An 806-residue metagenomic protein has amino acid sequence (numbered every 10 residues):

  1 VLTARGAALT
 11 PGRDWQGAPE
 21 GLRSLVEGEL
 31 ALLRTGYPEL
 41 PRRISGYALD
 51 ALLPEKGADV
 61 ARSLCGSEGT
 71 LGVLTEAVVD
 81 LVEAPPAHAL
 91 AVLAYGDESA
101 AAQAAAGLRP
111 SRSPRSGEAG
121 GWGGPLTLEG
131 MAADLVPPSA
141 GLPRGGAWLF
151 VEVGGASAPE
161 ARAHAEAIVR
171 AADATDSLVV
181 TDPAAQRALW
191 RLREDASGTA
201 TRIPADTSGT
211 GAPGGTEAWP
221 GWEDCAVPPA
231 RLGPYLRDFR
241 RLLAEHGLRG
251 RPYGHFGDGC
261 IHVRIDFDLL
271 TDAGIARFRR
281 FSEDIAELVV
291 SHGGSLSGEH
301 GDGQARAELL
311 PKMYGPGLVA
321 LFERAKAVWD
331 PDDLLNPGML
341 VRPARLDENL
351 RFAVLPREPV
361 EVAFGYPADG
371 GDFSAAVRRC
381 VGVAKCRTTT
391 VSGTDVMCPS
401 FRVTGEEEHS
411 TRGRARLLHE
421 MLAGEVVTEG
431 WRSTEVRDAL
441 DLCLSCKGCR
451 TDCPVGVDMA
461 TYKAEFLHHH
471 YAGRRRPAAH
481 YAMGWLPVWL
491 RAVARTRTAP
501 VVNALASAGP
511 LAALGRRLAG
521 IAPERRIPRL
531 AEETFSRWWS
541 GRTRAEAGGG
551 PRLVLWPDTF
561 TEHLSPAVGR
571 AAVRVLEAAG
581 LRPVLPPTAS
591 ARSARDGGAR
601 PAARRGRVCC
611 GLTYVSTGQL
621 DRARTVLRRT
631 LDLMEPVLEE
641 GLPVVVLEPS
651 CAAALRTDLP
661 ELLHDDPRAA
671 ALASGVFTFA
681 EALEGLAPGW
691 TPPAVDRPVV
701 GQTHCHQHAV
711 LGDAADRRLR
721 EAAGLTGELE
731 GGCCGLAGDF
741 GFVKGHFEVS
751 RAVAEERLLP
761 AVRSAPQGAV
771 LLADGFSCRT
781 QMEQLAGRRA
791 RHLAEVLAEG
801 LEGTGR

Functional and structural regions predicted by a protein language model:
V1-S99, L334-V341, L346-G371: FAD-binding subdomain of flavoenzyme oxidoreductases
P41-A48, L52, G121, E129-G141 (+13 more regions): A glycine-rich phosphate-binding loop feature that marks nucleotide/adenosyl-phosphate handling sites
G57-V82, G254-C260, L296-S297, G301-G303 (+4 more regions): Conserved phosphate/anionic-ligand binding catalytic regions in large, soluble enzymes, centered on
V60, V136-R144, R187-A196, H262-R277 (+8 more regions): Short glycine/threonine-rich loop-to-helix capping motif typified by GTGT followed within a few residues by an Asp-Pro
A77-A84, A102-A105, R112-G209, R249 (+12 more regions): Terminal amphipathic helices with adjacent charged low-complexity linkers/tails
V82-D97, A147-L149, T201-P229, D558: Short glycine-/aliphatic-rich beta-strand segments at the starts of folded cytosolic domains
S291-S295, G303-L442, T461-R475, G484: Ferredoxin-type iron-sulfur electron-transfer modules and their immediate structural context
D330, P337, A460-R806: Iron-sulfur cluster-binding electron-transfer modules in prokaryotic oxidoreductases
